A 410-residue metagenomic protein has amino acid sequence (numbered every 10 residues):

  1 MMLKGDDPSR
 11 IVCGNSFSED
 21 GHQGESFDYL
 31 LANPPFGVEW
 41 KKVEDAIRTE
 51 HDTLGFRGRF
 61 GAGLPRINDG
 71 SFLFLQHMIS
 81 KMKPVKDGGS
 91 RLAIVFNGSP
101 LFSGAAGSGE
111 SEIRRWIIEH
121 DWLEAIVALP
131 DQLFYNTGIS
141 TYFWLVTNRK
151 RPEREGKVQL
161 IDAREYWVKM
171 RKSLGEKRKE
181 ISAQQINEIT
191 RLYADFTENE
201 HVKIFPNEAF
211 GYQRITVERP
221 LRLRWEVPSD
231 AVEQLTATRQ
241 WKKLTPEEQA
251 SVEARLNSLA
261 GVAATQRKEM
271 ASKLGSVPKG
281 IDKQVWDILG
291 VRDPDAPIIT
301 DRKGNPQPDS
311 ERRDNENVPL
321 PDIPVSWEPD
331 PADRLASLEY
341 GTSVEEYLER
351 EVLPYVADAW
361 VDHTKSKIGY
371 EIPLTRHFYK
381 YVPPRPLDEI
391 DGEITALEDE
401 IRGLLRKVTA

Functional and structural regions predicted by a protein language model:
M1-E25: S-adenosyl-L-methionine
S18-D20, G24-R406: A conserved structural/catalytic subdomain of Rossmann-like adenosyl-cofactor enzymes
